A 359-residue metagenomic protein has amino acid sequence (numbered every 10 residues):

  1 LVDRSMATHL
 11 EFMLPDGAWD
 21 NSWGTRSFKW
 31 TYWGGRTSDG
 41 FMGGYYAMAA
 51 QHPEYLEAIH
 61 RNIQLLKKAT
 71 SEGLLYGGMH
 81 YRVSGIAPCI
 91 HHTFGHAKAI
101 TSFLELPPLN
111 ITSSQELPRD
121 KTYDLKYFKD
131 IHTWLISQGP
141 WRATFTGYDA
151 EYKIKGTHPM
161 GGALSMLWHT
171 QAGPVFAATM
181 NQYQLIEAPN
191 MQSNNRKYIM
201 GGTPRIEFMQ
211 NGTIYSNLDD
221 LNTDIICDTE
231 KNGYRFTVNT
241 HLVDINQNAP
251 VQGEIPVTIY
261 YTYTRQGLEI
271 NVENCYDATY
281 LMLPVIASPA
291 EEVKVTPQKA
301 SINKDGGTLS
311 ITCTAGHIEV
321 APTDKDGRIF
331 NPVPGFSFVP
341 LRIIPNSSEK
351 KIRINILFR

Functional and structural regions predicted by a protein language model:
L1-M6: Eukaryote-skewed repeat-based solenoidal scaffolds used as protein-protein interaction platforms, primarily
T8, A18-S22, K350, I354-F358: Bulky hydrophobic/aromatic packing residues
E11-S288, P297-K299, K304-D305: Extended polysaccharide-engagement surfaces of secreted carbohydrate-active enzymes
N303, T312-R359: Beta-strand-rich recognition/accessory modules
